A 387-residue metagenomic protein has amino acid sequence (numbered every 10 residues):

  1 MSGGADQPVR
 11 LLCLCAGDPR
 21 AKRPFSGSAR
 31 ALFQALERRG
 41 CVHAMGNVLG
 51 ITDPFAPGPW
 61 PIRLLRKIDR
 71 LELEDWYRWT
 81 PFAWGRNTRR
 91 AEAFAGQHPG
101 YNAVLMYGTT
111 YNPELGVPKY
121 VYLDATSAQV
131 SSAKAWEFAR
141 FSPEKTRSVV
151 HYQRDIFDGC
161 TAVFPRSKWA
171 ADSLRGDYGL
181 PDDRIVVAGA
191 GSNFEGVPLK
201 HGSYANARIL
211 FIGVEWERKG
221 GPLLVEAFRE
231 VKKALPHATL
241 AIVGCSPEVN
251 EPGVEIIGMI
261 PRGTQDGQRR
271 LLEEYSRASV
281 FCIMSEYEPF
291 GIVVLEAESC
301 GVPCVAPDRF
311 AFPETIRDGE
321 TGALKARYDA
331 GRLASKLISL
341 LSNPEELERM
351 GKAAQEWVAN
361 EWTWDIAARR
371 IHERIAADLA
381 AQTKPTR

Functional and structural regions predicted by a protein language model:
S142-V163: Membrane-proximal helix-turn-helix segments that form the acceptor-binding/catalytic region of lipid-linked
F164, G196-K219, L224-E230, L240: Conserved donor-binding/catalytic core segment of Leloir-type glycosyltransferases
W169, G191: Carbohydrate-associated surface elements
G244-V280: Nucleotide-activated donor-binding/catalytic signature segment of Leloir-type glycosyltransferases, i.e., the conserved
E286: Aromatic "clamp/platform" in nucleotide-sugar-dependent glycosyltransferases that forms part of the donor/acceptor
P303-A306: Short hydrophobic beta-strand element within catalytic cores of glycosyltransferases and related nucleotide-activated
D318-G319, A323-A330, S339-P344: Conserved acidic donor-binding segment of nucleotide-sugar-dependent glycosyltransferases
S339, E346-E361, A367-E373: A short, well-ordered alpha-helix in the C-terminal region of glycosyltransferases
